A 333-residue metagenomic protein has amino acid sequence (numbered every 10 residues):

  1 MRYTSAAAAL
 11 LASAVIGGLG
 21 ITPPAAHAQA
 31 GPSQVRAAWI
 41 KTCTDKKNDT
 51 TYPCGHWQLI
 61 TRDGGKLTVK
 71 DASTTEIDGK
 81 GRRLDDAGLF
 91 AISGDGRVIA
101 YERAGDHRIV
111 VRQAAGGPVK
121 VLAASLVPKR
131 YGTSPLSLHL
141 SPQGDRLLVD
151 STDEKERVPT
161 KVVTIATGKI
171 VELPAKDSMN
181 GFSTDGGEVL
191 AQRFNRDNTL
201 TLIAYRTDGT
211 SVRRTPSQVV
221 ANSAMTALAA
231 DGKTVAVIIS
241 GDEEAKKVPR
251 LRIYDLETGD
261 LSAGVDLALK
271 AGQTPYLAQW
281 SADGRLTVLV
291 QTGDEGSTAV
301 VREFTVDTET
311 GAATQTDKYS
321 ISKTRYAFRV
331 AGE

Functional and structural regions predicted by a protein language model:
M1-A30: Secretory targeting and sorting signals
A28-G94, Y319-E333: Extracytoplasmic low-complexity, Pro/Thr/Ser/Ala/Gly-rich segments that lie immediately after a secretion/anchoring
Q29-V35, L89-V98, E102-R103, S137-R146 (+4 more regions): Blade-terminus and WD-like Trp-Asp/Gly-His loop motifs, strongest in beta-propeller folds
D49-T75, A104-P128, D145-P174, G187-V189 (+3 more regions): Beta-propeller blade-edge and WD-like acidic-aromatic loop motif
T74-I77, L84-A87, A124-G132, I170 (+4 more regions): Short coil/turn segments at the loop-to-beta-strand junctions that recur within blades of beta-propeller repeat folds
G79-G116: Post-signal peptide N-terminal segment of secreted/secretory-pathway proteins
P135-L138, F304: Hydrophobic/aromatic beta-strand elements that line small-molecule binding cavities or substrate pockets in beta-rich
A221-M225, V237-G241: Short secondary-structure capping micro-motifs at structural edges
